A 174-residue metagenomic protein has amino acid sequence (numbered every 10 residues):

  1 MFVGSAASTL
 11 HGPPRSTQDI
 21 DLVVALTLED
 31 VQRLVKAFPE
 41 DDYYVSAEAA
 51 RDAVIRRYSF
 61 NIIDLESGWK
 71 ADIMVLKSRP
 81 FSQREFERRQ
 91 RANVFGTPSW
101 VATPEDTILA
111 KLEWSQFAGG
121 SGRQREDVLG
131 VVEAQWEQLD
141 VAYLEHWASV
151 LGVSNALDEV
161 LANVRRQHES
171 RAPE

Functional and structural regions predicted by a protein language model:
M1-E174: Compositionally biased terminal segments of proteins
